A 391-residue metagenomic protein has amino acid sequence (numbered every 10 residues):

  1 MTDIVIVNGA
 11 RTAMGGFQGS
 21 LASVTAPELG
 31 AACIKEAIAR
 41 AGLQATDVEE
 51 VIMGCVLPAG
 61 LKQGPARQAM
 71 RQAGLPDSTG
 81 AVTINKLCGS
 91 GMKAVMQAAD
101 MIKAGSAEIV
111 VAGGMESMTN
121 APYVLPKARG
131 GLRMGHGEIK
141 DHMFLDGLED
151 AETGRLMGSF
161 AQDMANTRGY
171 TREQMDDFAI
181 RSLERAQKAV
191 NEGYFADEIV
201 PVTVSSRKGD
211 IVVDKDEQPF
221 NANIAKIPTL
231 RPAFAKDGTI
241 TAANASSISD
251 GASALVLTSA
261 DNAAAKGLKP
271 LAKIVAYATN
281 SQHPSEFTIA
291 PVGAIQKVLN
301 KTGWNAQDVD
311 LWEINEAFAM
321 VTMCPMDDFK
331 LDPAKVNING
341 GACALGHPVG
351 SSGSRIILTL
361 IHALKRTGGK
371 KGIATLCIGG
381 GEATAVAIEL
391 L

Functional and structural regions predicted by a protein language model:
M1-L61, P65-A73, G80, F160-R172 (+4 more regions): Conserved active-site "lid/cap" helical segment
M1-T25, I139, A222-I289, G293 (+4 more regions): Condensing-enzyme catalytic core mediating Claisen C-C bond formation in acyl metabolism
A10-T12, S23-A32, R40, Q174-A265 (+2 more regions): N-terminal extracellular/periplasmic Venus flytrap/periplasmic-binding protein-like
C55-V110, A151-M157, N221-S247, D328-R355 (+2 more regions): Conserved catalytic cysteine-centered active-site region of acyl-thioester-dependent Claisen-condensing enzymes
I84-E116, A165-Y194, A254-D261, M326 (+2 more regions): Active-site-proximal alpha-helical scaffold in enzymes
I109-D163: Flexible glycine-/small-residue-enriched beta->alpha junction loops that bind anionic phosphate/pyrophosphate groups
S159-Q162, E198, S205-S206, V275-A344: Active-site pocket-lining segment
